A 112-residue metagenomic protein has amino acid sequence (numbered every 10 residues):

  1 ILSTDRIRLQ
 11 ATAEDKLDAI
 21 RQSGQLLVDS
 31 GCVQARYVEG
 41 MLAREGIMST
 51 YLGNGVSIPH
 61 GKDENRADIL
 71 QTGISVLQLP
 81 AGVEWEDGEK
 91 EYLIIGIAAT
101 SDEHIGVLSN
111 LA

Functional and structural regions predicted by a protein language model:
I1-A112: Cytosolic covalent-transfer regions centered on His/Cys nucleophiles that carry phosphoryl or persulfide groups
